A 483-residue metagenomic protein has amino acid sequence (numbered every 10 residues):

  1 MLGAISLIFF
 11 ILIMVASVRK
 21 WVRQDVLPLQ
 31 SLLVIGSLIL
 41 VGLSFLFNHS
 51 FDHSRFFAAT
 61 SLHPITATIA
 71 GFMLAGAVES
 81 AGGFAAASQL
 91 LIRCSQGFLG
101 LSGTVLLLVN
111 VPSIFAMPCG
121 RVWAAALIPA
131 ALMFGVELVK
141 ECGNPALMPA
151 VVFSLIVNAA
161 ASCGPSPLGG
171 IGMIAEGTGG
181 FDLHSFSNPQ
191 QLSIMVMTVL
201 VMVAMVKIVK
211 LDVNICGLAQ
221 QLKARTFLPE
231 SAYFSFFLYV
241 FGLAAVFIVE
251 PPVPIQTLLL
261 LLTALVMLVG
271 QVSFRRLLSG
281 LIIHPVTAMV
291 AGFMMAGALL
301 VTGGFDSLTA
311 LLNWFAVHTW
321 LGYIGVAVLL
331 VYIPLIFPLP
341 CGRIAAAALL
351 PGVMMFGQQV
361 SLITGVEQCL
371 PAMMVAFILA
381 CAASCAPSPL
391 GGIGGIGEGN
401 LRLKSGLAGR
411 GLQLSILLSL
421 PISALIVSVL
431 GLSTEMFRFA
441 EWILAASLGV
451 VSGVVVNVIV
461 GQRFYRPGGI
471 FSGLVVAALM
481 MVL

Functional and structural regions predicted by a protein language model:
M1, G71, G76, G82-A85 (+27 more regions): Polar/charged low-complexity regions in secreted precursors and cytosolic/nuclear IDRs
M1-A67, P189-A298, R410-L483: Hydrophobic transmembrane alpha-helices of multi-pass small-molecule transporters
S44, I92, V139, A160 (+4 more regions): Residue-level preference for well-ordered alpha-helical positions
L46-K140, V272-T364, C369: Membrane-embedded alpha-helical segments and adjacent helix-loop junctions characteristic of multi-pass solute
D52, G82-S95, D182, V213-K223 (+4 more regions): Flexible loop linkers connecting adjacent transmembrane helices in multi-pass alpha-helical membrane transporters
V78, A87-Q89, M117, A125-L127 (+19 more regions): Intrinsic disorder/low-complexity segments
S113-P129, P145-H184, V201-V206, L335-A347 (+3 more regions): Alpha-helical transmembrane segments and, especially, the helix-loop junctions at the ends of these helices
A130-L147, G322-V328, T434-V450: Hydrophobic alpha-helical transmembrane segments and immediately flanking/interface helices in integral membrane
